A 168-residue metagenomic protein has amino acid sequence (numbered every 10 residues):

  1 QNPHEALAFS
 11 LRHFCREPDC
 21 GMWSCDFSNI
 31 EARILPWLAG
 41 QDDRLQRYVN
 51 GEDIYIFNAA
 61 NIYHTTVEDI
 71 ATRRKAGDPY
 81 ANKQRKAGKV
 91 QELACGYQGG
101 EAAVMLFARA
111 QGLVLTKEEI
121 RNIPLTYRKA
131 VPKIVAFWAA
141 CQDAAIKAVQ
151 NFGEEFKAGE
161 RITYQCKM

Functional and structural regions predicted by a protein language model:
Q1-M168: Conserved catalytic core of nucleotide polymerization and phosphodiester-bond processing enzymes
